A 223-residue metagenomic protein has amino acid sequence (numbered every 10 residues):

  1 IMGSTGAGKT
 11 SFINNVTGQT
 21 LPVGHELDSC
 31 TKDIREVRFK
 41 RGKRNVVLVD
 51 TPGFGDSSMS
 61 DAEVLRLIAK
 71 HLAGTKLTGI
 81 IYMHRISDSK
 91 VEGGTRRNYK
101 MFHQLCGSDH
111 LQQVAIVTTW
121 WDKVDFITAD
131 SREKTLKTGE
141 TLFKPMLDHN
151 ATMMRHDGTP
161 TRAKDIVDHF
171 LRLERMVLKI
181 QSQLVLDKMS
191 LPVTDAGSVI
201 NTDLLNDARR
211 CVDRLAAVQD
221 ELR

Functional and structural regions predicted by a protein language model:
I1-S29, M59, E63, D109-Q112 (+1 more regions): C-terminal non-catalytic interaction/localization modules
T10-N14, R35, V46-V49, A62-K70 (+4 more regions): Amphipathic alpha-helical interface elements that mediate macromolecular binding in regulatory proteins
T17-V46, D56: Switch I (effector-binding) loop of TRAFAC-class P-loop GTPase G-domains
D33-R35, R44-V47, K76-G79, H110-Q113 (+1 more regions): Core residues of folded domains in eukaryotic genome-function proteins
P52-M59: Short acidic, Gly/Ser-rich segments with clustered Asp/Glu that frequently serve as metal-coordination loops in enzyme
A69-M146: Conserved C-terminal guanine-recognition region of P-loop GTPase G domains, centered on the G4
